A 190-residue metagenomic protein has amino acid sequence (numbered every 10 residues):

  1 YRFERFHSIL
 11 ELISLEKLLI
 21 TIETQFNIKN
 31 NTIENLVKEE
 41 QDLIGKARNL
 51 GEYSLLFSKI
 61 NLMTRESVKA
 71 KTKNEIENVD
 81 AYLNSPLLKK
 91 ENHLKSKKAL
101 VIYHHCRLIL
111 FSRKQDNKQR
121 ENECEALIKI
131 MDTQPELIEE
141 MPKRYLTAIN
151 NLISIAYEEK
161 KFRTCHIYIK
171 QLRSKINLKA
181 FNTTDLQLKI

Functional and structural regions predicted by a protein language model:
Y1-N78, H93-L94: Flexible inter-repeat linkers and adjacent short helices within tandem amphipathic alpha-helical repeat scaffolds
Y1-R2, V37-G45, D80-N92, E125-L137 (+1 more regions): Amphipathic alpha-helical segments of tetratricopeptide repeats
E4-I9, R48-Y53, E91-V101, E136-T147 (+1 more regions): Alpha-solenoid helical repeat architecture
F6, F26, N117-K118, F162: TPR-repeat structural position
S14-I22, L55-T72, I102-D116, Y145-E159 (+1 more regions): Tandem amphipathic alpha-helical repeat scaffolds
T72-N84, H93-L100, R107-T133, I138 (+1 more regions): Long, acidic/polar, low-complexity amphipathic helices and coiled-coil-like
S112, E123, M131-K143, A148-K189: C-terminal regulatory/effector modules of DNA-binding transcriptional regulators
